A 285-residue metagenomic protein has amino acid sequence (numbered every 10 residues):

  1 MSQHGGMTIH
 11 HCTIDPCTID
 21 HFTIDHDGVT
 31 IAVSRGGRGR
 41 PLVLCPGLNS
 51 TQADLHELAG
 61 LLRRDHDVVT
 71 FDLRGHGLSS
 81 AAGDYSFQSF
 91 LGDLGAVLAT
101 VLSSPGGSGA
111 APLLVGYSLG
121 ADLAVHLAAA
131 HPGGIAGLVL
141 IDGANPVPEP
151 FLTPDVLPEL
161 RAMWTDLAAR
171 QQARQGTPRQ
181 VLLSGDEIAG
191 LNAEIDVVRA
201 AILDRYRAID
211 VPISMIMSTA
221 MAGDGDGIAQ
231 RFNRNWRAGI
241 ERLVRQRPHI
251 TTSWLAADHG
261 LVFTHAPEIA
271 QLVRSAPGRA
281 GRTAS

Functional and structural regions predicted by a protein language model:
S2-T30: N-terminal cap/lid segment of alpha/beta-hydrolase-fold proteins
V29-S80, A130: Conserved HGGG/HGGXW glycine-rich cap/lid loop of the alpha/beta-hydrolase fold
S34, G60, T70-V115, L157: Active-site loop/oxyanion-hole signature of alpha/beta-hydrolase fold enzymes
D72-H76, A144, A257-D258: Short beta-to-alpha linker loops that shape the active-site pocket of alpha/beta-hydrolase fold enzymes
G116-G120, A124: Gly/Ala-rich beta-loop-alpha elbow adjacent to hydrolase catalytic centers
A129, L138-Q171: Flexible "cap/lid" loop of the alpha/beta hydrolase fold
G176-A256, V262: Conserved serine/cysteine hydrolase catalytic core
R247-S285: Catalytic active-site module of serine/aspartate enzymes centered on a nucleophile-bearing elbow/loop
